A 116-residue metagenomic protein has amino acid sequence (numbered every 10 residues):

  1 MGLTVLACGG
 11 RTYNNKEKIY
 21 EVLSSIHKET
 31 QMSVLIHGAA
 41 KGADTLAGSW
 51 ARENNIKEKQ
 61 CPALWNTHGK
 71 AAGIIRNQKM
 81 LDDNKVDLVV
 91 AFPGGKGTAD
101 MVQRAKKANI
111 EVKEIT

Functional and structural regions predicted by a protein language model:
G2-T4, N14-T116: Acidic/glycine-enriched connector segments
